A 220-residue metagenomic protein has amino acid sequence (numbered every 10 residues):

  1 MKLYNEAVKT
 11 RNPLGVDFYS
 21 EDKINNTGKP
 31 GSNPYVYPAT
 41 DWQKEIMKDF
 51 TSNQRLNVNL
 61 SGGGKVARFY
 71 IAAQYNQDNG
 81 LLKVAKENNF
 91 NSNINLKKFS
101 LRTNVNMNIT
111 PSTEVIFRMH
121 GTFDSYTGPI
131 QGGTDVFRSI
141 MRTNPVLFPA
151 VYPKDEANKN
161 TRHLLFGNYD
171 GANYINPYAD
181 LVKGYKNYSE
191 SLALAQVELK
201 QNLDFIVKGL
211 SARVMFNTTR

Functional and structural regions predicted by a protein language model:
M1-S32, Q131: Conserved small-residue
P34-Q74, D78-L81, S92-N173, K186-Y188: Flexible loop and strand-edge segments within Gram-negative outer membrane beta-barrel domains
R68, E114, E190-L192, V207-R213: Outer-membrane beta-barrel architecture
K86-N91: Short glycine-enriched, charge-decorated loop/helix-capping segments at active-site entrances that position
Y178-D180: Surface-exposed, low-complexity/disordered Ser/Thr/Gly/Pro/Asn-rich loops and linkers
R213-R220: Phosphate-/polyanion-interacting regions in eukaryotic proteins
